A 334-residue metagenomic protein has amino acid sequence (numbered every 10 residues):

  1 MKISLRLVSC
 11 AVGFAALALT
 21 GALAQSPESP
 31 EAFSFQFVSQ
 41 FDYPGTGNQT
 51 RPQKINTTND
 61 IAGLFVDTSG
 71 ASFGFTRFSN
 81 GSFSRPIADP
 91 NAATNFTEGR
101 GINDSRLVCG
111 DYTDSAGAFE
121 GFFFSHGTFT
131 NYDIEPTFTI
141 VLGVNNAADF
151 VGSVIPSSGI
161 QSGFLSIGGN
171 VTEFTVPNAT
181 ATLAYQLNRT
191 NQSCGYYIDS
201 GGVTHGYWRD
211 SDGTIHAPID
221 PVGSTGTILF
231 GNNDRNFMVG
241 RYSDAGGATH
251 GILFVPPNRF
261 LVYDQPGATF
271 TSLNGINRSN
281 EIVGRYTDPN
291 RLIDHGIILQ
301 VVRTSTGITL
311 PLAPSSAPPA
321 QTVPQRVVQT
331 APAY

Functional and structural regions predicted by a protein language model:
M1-A11: Bacterial N-terminal signal peptides that target proteins for export
S9-T20: Bacterial N-terminal signal peptides
L23-Y334: Residue-level hotspots at or immediately adjacent to binding/recognition sites across diverse folds
